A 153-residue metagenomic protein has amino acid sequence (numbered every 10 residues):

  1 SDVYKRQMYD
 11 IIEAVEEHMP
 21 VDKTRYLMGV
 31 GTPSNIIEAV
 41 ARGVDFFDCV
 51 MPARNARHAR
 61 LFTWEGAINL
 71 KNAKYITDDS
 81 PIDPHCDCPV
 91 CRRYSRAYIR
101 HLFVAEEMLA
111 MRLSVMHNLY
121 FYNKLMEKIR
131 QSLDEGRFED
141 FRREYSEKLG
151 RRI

Functional and structural regions predicted by a protein language model:
D2-Y4: Short, small-residue-biased leader/transition segments that mark boundaries at the very start of proteins
R6, D10-L27, P33-I153: Alpha/beta catalytic cores of nucleotide-metabolism and tRNA/nucleoside-modifying enzymes
